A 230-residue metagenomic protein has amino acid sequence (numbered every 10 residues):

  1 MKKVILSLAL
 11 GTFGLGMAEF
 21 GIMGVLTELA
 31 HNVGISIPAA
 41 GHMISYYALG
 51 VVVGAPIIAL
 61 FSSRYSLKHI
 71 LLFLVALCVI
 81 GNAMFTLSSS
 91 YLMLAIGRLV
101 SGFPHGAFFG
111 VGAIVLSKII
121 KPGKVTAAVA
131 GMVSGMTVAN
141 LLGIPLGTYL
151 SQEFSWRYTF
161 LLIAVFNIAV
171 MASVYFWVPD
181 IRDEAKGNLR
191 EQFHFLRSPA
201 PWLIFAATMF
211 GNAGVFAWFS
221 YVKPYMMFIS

Functional and structural regions predicted by a protein language model:
V4-I37, I58, W218-K223: Extracytoplasmic
L6, G81-M84, L92-V100: Paired small-residue
G34, S66, L87-M93: Helix-breaking motifs and short loop linkers at transmembrane-helix boundaries and internal kinks in secondary membrane
A55-S66: Helix-to-loop junctions at the C-terminal end of transmembrane segments in multipass secondary transporters
H69-A83: Structural signature of the two symmetry-related core transmembrane helices
M93, P122-F176, Y221, Y225: Helix-loop-helix hairpin linking two adjacent transmembrane segments in secondary transporters
G97-G135: Cytoplasmic helix-loop-helix junction between adjacent transmembrane helices in 12-TM secondary transporters
W202-S230: Extracytoplasmic gate region of multi-pass secondary transporters
